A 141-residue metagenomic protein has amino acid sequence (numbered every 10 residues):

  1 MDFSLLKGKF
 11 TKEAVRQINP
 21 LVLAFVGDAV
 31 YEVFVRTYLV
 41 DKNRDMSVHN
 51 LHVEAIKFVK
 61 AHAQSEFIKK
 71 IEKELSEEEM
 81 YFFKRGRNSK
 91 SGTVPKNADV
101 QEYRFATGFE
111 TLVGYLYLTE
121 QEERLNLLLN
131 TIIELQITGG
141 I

Functional and structural regions predicted by a protein language model:
M1-I141: Double-stranded RNA-binding/processing signature
